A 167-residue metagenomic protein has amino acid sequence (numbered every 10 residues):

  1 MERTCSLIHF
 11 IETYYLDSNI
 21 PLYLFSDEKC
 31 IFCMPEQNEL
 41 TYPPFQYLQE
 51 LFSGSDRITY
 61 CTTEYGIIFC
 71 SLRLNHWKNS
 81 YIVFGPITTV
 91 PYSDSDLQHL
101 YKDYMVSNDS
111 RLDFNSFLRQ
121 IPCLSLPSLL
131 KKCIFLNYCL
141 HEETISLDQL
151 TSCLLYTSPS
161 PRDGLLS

Functional and structural regions predicted by a protein language model:
M1-P21, F25-S26, Q46-S158: Hydrophobic, helix-rich cores of sensory/ligand-binding and other regulatory modules that couple small-molecule
C30-E39: Amphipathic coiled-coil signal-relay and dimerization helices
Y156-S167: Single conserved hydrophobic/aromatic residue that forms the stacking wall/gate of nucleotide- or nucleobase-binding
